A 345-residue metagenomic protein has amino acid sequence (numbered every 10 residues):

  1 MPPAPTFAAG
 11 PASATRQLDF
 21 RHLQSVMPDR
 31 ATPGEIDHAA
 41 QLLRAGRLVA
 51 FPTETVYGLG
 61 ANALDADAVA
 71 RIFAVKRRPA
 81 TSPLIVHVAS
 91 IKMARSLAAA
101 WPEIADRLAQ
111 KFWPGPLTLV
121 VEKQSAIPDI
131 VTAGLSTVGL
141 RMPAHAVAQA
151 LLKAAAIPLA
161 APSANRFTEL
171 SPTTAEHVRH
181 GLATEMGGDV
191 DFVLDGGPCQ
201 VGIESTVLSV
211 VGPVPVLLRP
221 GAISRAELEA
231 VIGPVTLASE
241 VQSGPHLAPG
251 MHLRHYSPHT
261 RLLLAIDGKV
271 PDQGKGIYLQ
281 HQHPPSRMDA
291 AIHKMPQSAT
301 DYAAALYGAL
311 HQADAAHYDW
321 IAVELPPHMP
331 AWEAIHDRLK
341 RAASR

Functional and structural regions predicted by a protein language model:
P2-R345: Active-site-adjacent structural elements in enzyme catalytic cores
